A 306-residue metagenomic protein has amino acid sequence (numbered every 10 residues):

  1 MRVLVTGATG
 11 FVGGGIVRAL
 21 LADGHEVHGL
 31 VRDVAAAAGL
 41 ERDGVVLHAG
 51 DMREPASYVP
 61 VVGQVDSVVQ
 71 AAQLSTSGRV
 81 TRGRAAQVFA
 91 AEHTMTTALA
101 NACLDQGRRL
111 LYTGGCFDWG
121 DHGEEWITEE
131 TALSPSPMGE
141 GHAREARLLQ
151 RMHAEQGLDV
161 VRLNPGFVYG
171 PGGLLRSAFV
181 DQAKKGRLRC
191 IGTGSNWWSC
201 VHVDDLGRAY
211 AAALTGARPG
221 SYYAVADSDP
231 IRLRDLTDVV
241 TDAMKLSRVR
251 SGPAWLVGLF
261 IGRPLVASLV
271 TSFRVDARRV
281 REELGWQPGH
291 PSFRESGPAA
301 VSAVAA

Functional and structural regions predicted by a protein language model:
V3-D23: N-terminal Rossmann NAD(P)H-binding glycine-rich loop of SDR-like oxidoreductase domains
R32-T94, A98, A102: NAD(P)H-binding glycine-rich loop region in Rossmannoid oxidoreductase-like domains and their noncatalytic homologs
T96-P137: Conserved Rossmann-fold NAD(P)-dependent oxidoreductase catalytic core, especially the SDR/UDP-sugar
G115, R147-P171: Conserved beta-loop-beta element that borders a ligand/cofactor-binding pocket
A143, Q156-L158, V168-F179, A212-Y223 (+1 more regions): Glycine/proline-rich active-site loop of Rossmann-fold NAD(P)-dependent oxidoreductases
V160, A178-V201, D205: A conserved pocket-lining segment of Rossmann-fold NAD(P)-dependent short-chain dehydrogenase/reductase
A209-P264, V304-A306: Mid/C-terminal beta-alpha module of Rossmann-like enzyme folds, strongest in SDR-family dehydrogenases/epimerases
H290-A306: Amphipathic terminal alpha-helices
